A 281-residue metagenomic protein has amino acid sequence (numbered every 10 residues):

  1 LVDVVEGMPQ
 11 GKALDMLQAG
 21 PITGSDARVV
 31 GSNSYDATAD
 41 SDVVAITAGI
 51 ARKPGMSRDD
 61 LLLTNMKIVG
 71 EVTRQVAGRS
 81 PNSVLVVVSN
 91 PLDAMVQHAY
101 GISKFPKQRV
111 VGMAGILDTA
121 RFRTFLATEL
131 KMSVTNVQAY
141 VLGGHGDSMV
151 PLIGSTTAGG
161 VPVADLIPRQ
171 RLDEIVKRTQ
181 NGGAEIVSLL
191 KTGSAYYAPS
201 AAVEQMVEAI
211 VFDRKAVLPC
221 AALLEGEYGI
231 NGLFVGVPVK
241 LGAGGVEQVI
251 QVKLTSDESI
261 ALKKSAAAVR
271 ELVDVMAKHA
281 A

Functional and structural regions predicted by a protein language model:
L1, I46, L85-V87: Structural beta-sheet core signal
V2-S41, R270-A281: Conserved N-terminal Rossmann-fold NAD(P) cofactor-binding segment
K12-Q18, V96-Q97, T124-L126: Short, well-ordered amphipathic alpha-helices
P21-S83: Rossmann-like NAD(P)-binding element
R58-R123: Rossmann-like NAD(P)(H) cofactor-binding subdomain of soluble oxidoreductases
S103-R109, L117-A281: C-terminal substrate-binding/catalytic lobe of Rossmann-fold NAD(P)-dependent dehydrogenases
